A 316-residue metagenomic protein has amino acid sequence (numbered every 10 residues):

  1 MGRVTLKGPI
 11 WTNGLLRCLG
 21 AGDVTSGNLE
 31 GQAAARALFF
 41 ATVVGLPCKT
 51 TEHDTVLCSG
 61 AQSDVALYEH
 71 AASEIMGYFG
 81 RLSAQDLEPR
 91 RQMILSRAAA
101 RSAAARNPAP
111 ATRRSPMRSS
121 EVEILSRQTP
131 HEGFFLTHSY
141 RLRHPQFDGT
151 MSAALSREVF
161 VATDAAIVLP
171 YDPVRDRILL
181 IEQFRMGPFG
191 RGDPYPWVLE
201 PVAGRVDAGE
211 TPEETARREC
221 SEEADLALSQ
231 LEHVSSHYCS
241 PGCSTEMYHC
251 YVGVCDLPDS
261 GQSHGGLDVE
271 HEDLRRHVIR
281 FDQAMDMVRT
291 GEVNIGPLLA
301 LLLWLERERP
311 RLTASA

Functional and structural regions predicted by a protein language model:
G2-S120: Glycine-aromatic micro-motifs
S120-H131: Short amphipathic beta-strand and strand-loop transition segments with alternating hydrophobic
T129-G133, G149, R191, H237-Y248: Acidic pyrophosphate-coordinating catalytic loop
P130-R175: Acidic, metal-coordinating catalytic segment for phosphate/diphosphate chemistry, firing primarily on the Nudix
P145-Q146, D172-V174, F184, V254-P258 (+1 more regions): Short loop segments at secondary-structure junctions
A154-L155, D164-I167, V202-I295, S315: Unchanged
F160-A162, V174-R218, D268-E270: Conserved Nudix-box catalytic region and its N-terminal flanking loop in Nudix hydrolases and closely related
L298-A316: Short, amphipathic C-terminal "tail helix"
